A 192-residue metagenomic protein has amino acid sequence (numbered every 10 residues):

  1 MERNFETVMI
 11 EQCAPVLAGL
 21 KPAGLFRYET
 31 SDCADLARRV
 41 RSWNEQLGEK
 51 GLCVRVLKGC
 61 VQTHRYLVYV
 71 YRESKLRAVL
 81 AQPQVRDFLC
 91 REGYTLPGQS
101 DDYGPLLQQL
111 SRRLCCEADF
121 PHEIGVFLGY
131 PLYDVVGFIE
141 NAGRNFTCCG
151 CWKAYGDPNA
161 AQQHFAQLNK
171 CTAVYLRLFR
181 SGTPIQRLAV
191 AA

Functional and structural regions predicted by a protein language model:
M1-D32: Short, extreme N-terminal leader segments that mark the start of a protein/domain
Q12-G19, R55-C60, R112-C116: Short, flexible, solvent-exposed loop/turn segments with mixed acidic/basic and small polar residues
S31-A34, L47-G48, A191: Conserved catalytic core of nucleotide polymerization and phosphodiester-bond processing enzymes
R39-Q99: A glycine-rich, hydrophobic loop/mini-helix early in the fold
G93, C115, V136, C148-Q163: Non-catalytic, substrate/partner-engaging modules appended to enzymatic cores
G93-H122: Internal catalytic-core helix/loop-beta-alpha segment that presents or stabilizes conserved functional determinants
F120-C148: Hydrophobic/aromatic-rich, well-ordered segments within soluble, folded domains that form packed cores
C151-A192: Long, compositionally biased
